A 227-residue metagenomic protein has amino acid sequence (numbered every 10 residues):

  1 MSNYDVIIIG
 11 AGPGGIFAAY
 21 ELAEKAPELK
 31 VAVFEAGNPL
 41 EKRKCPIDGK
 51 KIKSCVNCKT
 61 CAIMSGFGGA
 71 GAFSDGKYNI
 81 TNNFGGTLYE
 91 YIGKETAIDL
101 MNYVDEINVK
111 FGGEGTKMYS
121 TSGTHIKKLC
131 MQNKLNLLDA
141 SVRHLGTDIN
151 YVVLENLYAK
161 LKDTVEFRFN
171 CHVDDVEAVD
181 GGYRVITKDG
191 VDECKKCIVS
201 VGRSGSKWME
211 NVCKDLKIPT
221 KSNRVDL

Functional and structural regions predicted by a protein language model:
S2-G85, S122-L227: Residues forming the flavin
G66-T116: Dinucleotide-binding Rossmann-like beta1-alpha1 core, especially the glycine-rich loop that anchors the ADP
